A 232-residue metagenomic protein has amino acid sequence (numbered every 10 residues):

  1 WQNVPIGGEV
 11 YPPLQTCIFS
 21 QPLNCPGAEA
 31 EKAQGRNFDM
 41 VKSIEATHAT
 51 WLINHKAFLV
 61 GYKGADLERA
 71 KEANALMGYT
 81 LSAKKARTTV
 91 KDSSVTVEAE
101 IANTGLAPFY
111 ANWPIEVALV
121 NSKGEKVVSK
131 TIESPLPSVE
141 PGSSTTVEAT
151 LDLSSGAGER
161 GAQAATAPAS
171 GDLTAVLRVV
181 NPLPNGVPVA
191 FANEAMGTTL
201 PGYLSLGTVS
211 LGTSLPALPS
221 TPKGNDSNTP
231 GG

Functional and structural regions predicted by a protein language model:
W1, G231-G232: Accessible peptide chain termini
W1-K84: Substrate-binding cleft of secreted/luminal carbohydrate-active enzymes
K71-G231: Extracellular/luminal regions of secreted and cell-surface proteins that mediate adhesion/ECM remodeling
